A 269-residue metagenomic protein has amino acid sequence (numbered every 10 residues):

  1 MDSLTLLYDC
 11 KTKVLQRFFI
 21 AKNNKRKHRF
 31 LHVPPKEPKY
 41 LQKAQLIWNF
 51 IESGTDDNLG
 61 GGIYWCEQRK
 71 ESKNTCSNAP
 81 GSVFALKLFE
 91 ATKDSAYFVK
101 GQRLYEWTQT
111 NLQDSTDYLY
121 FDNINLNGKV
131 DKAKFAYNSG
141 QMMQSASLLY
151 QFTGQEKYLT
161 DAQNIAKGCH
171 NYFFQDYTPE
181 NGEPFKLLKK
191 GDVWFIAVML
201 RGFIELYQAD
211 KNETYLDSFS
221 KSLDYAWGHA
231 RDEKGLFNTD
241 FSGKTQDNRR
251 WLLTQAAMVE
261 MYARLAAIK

Functional and structural regions predicted by a protein language model:
M1-C10, V14-K25, R29-P35, G54 (+3 more regions): CBM-like carbohydrate-recognition segments
M1-L88, S95-V99: Extended ligand-binding groove/face enriched in aromatic
E52-S53, E90, E106-T110, Q151 (+2 more regions): Amphipathic alpha-helical segments of tetratricopeptide repeats
Y64-C66, F121-K129, Y172-F185: Acidic/His metal-coordination segments adjacent to aromatic residues that form catalytic metal sites in metalloenzymes
C76-A79, F84-F89, Y97-A146: Active-site cradle of extracellular carbohydrate-active enzymes
N138-T153, Y158-F174: Oxyanion-binding "anion nests"
